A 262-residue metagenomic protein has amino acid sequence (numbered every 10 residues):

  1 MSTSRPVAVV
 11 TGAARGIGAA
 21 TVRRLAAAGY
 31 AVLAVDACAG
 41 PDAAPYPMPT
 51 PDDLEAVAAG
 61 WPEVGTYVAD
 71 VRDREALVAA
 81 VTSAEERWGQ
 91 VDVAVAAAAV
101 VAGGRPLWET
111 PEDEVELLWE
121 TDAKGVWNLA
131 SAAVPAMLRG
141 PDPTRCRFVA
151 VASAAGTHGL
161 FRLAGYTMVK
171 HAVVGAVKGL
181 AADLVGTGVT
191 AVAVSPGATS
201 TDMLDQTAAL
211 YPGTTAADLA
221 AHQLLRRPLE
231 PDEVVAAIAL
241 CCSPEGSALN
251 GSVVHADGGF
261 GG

Functional and structural regions predicted by a protein language model:
S2-W88, A102-G103, D113-E114, Q206: Short-chain dehydrogenase/reductase
W108-W127, F148-V149, V173: Catalytic Tyr-X3-Lys loop
A130, V169, V177: Active-site helix of classical SDR
P135, A182-D183, S247: Alpha-helical segment proximal to the catalytic Tyr-Lys
S153: Residue(s) in the substrate-gating loop at a strand-loop-helix junction that position the organic substrate next
H158, H222-R227, A239, N250-G262: Short C-terminal tail/terminal secondary-structure segment of NAD(P)H-dependent dehydrogenase/reductase domains
V185, T190, L249-G251: Short, small/polar-rich loop/turn modules that mediate ligand/substrate recognition or access, typified
A191, S195-Q206: Short, flexible catalytic-loop segment of classical short-chain dehydrogenase/reductase
